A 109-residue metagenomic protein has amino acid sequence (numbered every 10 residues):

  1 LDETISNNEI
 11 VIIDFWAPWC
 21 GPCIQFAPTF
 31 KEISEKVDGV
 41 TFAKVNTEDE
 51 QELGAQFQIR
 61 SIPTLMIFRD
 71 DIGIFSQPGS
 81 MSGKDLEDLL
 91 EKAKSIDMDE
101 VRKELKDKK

Functional and structural regions predicted by a protein language model:
S6-P18: Short active-site neighborhood of thiol/selenol oxidoreductases, capturing the structured segment around
C20-C23, L65: The canonical Cys-X-X-Cys-His
I24-K36: Typically the conserved alpha-helix immediately C-terminal to a functionally engaged Cys/Sec in thioredoxin-like
N46-E48: Conserved acidic residues
Q51, F57-M66: Structural micro-motif
R69-E100: Non-catalytic, surface beta->alpha helical segment in thiol-disulfide oxidoreductase systems
R102-K109: Short acidic DE-rich linear segments
